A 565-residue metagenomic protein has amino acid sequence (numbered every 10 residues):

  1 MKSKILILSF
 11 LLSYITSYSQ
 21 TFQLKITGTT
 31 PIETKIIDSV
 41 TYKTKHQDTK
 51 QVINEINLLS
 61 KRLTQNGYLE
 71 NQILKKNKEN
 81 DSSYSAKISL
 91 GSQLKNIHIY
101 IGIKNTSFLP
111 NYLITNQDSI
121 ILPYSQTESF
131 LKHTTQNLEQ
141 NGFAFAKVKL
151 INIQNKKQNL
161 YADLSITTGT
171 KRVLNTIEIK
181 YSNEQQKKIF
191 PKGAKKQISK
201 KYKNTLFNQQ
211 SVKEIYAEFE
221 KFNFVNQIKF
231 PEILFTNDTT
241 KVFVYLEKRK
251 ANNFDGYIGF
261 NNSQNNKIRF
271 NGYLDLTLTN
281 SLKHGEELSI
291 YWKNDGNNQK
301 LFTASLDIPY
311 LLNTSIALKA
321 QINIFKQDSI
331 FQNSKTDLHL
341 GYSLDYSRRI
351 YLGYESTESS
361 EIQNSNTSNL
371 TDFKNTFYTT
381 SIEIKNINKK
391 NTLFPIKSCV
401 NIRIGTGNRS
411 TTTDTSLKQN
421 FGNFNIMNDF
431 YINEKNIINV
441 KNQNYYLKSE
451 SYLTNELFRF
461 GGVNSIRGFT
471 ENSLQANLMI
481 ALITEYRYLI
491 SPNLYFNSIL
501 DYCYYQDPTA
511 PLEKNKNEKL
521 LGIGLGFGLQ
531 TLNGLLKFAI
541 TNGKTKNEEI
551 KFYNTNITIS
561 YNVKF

Functional and structural regions predicted by a protein language model:
M1-K25, F565: Bacterial Sec-dependent N-terminal signal peptides
Q20-P31, V40-N262, D275, S289-G296 (+2 more regions): Periplasmic polypeptide-binding modules associated with outer-membrane biogenesis and secretion
N208-S211, I215-N401, I432, F458-G462 (+4 more regions): Gram-negative/organellar outer-membrane beta-barrel architecture
F219, L276, L306, N442 (+4 more regions): Hydrophobic, well-ordered secondary-structure elements that form the walls of internal hydrophobic environments
F254-D255, S451-T454, P492-S498, D507-A510 (+2 more regions): Extended hydrophobic-aromatic, low-complexity segments
N261-N265, T379-S491, S498-Y502, Q506-D507: C-terminal outer-membrane beta-barrel translocator/porin domains of Gram-negative envelope proteins and their
I483-E485, E513, L520-G528: Short glycine-rich, acidic/polar surface loops and turns
P508, N515-K516: C-terminal soluble interaction/assembly domains
